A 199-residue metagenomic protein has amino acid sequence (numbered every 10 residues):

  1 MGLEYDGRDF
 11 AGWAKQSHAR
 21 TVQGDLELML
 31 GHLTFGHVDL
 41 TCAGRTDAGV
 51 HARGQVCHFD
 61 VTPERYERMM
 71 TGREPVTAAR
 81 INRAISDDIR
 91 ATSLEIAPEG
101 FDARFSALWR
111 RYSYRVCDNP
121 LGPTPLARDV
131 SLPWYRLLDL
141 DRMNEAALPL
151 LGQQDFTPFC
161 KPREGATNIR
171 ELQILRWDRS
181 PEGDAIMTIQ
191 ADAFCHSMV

Functional and structural regions predicted by a protein language model:
M1-M198: Structured-RNA-binding interfaces characteristic of tRNA pseudouridine synthases
